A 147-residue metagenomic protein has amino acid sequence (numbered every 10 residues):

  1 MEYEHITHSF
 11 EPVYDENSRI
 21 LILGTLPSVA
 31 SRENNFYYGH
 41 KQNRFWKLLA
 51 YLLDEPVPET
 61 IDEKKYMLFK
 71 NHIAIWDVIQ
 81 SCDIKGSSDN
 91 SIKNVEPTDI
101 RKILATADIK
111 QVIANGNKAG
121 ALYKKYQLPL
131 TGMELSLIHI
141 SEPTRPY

Functional and structural regions predicted by a protein language model:
E2-Q111, K118-A121, L135: A polyanion-binding, active-site-adjacent surface
A107, T131-M133, I140: Low-complexity, intrinsically disordered/propeptide-like segments
Y123-G132: Short, aromatic/basic amphipathic alpha-helical patches
I138-Y147: Single conserved hydrophobic/aromatic residue that forms the stacking wall/gate of nucleotide- or nucleobase-binding
